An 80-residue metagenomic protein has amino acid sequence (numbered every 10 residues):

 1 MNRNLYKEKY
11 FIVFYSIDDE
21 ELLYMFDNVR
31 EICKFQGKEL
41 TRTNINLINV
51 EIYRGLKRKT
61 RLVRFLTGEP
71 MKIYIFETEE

Functional and structural regions predicted by a protein language model:
M1-Y6, R58-L62: Short Lys/Arg-rich cationic patches that frequently serve as NLS/NoLS or arginine-rich RNA/DNA-binding motifs
N2-E20: Short aromatic-glycine-(Arg/Gly/Cys) micro-motifs in beta-strand/loop hairpins
I32: Short alpha-helical "recognition helix" segments of helix-turn-helix
Q36: Basic, alpha-helical nucleic-acid-binding regions used in initiation and control of genome expression
L40-E80: Short, mixed-charge low-complexity intrinsically disordered segments
